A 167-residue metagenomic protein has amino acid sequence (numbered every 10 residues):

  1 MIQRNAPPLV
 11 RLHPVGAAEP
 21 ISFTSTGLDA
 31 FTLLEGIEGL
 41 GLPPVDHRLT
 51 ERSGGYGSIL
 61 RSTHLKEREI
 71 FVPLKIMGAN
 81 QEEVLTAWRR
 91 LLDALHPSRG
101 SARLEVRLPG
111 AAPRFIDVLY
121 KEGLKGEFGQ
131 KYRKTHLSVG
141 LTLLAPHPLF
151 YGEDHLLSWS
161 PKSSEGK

Functional and structural regions predicted by a protein language model:
M1-K167: Extracellular/virion structural assembly segments
